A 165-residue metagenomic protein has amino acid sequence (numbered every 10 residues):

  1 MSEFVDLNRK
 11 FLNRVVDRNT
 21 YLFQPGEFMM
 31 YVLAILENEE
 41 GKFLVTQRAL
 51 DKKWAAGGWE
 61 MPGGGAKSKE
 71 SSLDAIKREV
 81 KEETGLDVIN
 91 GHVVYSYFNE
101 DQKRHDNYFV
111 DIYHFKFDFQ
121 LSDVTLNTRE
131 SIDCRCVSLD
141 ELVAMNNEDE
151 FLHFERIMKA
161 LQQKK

Functional and structural regions predicted by a protein language model:
M1-L33, E39: Acidic, metal-coordinating catalytic segment for phosphate/diphosphate chemistry, firing primarily on the Nudix
N8, N38-G41, A49, K116-L121 (+1 more regions): Short loop segments at secondary-structure junctions
T20-L22, S96-Q102: Short, solvent-exposed loop/turn elements at beta->coil junctions and helix N-caps that rim active or binding pockets
Y31-G63: A glycine-rich, hydrophobic loop/mini-helix early in the fold
L44, M61-V94: The catalytic Nudix box helix
G57, S68, Y97, H105-D106 (+1 more regions): Nudix hydrolase/Nudix homology domain
